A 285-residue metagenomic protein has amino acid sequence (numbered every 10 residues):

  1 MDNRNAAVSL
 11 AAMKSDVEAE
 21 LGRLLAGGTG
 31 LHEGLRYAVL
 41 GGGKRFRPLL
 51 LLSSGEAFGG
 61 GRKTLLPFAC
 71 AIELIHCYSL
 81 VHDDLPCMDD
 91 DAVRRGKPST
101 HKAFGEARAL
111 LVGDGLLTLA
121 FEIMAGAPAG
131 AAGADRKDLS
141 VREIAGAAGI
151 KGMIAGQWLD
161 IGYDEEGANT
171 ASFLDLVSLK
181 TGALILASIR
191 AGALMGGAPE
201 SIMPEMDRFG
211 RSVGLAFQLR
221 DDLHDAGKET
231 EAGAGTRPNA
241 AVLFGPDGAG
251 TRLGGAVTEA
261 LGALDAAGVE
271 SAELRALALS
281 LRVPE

Functional and structural regions predicted by a protein language model:
M1-I75, V81, C87-D90, R94-R95 (+5 more regions): Conserved N-terminal diphosphate/IPP-binding helix and adjacent helical/loop segment of trans-prenyltransferase domains
L50, A120, G156, G245 (+1 more regions): Residue-level signal for inorganic ion chemistry
L52-E56, H76, F121-G126, R190 (+1 more regions): Short glycine/serine- and small hydrophobic-enriched flexible loop segments
L65-M88, R142-I154, G182-A193, A198-G227: Active-site alpha-helical segments that house and flank conserved acidic catalytic motifs for diphosphate chemistry
D90-G115, E165-A183, D207-R208, G227-L264: Divalent-cation-assisted or electrostatically stabilized phosphate/pyrophosphate-binding catalytic cores
S99-G146: Hydrophobic alpha-helical segments and helix pairs
I123-V141, D164-A171, A191-P204, A266-A267: Inter-helical turn/loop segments and adjacent helix faces that build the functional surface of alpha-helical bundle
M124, S140-D175, A187: Amphipathic alpha-helical interface segments
